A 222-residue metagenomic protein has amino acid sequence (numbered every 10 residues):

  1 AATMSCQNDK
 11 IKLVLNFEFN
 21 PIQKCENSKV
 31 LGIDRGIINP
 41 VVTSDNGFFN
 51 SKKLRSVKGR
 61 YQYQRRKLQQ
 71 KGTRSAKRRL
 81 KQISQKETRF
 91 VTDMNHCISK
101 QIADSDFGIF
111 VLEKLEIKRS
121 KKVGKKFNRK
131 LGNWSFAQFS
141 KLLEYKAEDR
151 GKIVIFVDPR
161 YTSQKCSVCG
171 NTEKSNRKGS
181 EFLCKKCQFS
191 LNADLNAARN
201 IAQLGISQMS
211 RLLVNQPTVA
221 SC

Functional and structural regions predicted by a protein language model:
A1, I102, A147: Hydrophobic pocket-lining residues that define ligand/cofactor binding sites across diverse proteins
A1-T3, K12-V14, K165: Generic structural signal for residues positioned in beta-strands
A1-T3, V30-G32, P40, K174 (+1 more regions): Short, surface-exposed charged micro-motifs
C6-S140, Q208-C222: Substrate-contacting helices/loops that form the catalytic groove of nucleic-acid and nucleotide-polymer processing
N20, K130, W134-C222: Positively charged, low-complexity nucleic-acid-binding target-recognition regions
